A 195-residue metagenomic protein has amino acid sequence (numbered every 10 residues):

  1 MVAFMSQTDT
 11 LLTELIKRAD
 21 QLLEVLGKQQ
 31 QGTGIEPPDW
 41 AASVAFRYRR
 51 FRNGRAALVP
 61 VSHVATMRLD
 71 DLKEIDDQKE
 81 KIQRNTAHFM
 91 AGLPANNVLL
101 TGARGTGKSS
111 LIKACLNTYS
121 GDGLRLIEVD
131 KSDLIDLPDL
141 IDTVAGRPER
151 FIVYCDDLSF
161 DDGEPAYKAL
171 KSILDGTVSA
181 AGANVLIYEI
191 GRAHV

Functional and structural regions predicted by a protein language model:
F4-P60: Interdomain "pre-motor" coupling segment immediately N-terminal to P-loop NTPase/helicase cores
S6, T10-T13, A57-K81: Dynamic helix-loop-helix/coil hinge segments at AAA+ ATPase domain boundaries and subdomain interfaces
V61-H63, A87-A95: Phosphate-binding P-loop
D77-A91: Pre-Walker A adenine-sensing motif
G92-A114: Walker A/P-loop nucleotide-binding motif
L93-A95, D122-G123, G146-E149, A181-N184: Short loop/turn elements that form and flank the Walker-type P-loop nucleotide-binding site in RecA-like NTPase cores
T118-F151, D157-G163: AAA+/P-loop NTPase substrate/partner-engagement loops
D142-G146, D162-H194: Conserved catalytic/switch belt of AAA+ P-loop NTPases
